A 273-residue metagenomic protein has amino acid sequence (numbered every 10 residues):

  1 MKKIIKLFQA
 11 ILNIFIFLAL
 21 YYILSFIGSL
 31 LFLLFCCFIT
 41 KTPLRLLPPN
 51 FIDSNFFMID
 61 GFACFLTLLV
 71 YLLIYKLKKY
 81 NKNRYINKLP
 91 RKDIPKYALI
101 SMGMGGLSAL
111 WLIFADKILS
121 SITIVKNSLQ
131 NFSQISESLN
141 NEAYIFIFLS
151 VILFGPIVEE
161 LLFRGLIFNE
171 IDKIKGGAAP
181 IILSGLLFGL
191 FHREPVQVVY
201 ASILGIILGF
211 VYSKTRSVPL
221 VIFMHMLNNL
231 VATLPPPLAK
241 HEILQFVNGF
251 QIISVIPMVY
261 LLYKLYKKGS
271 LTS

Functional and structural regions predicted by a protein language model:
I11-F15, F57-M58, P95-M102, I145-L149 (+4 more regions): Hydrophobic alpha-helical transmembrane segments
I14-G28, K96-I113, F210-S213: Hydrophobic alpha-helical membrane-insertion segments
L18-Y22, F26-L30, L34, G185 (+2 more regions): Functionally important transmembrane alpha-helices
Y21-K78: Alpha-helical transmembrane segments in multi-pass membrane proteins
T42-D53, R84-G155, K173, E242: Juxtamembrane helix-loop-helix connectors linking adjacent transmembrane helices in multi-pass membrane enzymes
A63-L73, M102-L110, L153, G249-K267: Hydrophobic core of alpha-helical transmembrane segments in multi-pass integral membrane proteins
Y75-K82, L262-S273: Membrane-interface capping segments at transmembrane-helix boundaries
V158-L183, F210-S217: Membrane-interface helix/loop boundary segments of multi-pass membrane proteins
